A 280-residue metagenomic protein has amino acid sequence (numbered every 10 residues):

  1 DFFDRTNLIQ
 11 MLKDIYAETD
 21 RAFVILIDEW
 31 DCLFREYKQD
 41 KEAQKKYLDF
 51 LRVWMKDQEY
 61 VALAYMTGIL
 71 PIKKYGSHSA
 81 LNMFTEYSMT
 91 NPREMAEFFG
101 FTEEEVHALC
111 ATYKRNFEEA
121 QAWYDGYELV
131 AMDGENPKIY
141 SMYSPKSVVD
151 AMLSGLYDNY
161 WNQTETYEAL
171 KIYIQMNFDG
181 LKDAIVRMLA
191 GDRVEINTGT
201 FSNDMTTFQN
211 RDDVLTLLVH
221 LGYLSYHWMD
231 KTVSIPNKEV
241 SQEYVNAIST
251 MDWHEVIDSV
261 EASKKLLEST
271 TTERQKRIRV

Functional and structural regions predicted by a protein language model:
D1-V280: Phosphate-binding site recognition
